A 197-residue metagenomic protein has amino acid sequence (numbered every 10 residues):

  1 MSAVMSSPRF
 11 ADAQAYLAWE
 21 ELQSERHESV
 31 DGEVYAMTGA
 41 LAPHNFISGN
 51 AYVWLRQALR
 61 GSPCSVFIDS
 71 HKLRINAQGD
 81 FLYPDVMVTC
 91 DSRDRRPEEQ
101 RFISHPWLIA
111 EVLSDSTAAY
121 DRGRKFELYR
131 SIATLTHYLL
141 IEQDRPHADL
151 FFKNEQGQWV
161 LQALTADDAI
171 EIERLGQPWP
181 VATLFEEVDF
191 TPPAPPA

Functional and structural regions predicted by a protein language model:
M1-A197: Gly/Pro/Ser/Thr-rich low-complexity, intrinsically disordered segments predominantly at protein N-termini
